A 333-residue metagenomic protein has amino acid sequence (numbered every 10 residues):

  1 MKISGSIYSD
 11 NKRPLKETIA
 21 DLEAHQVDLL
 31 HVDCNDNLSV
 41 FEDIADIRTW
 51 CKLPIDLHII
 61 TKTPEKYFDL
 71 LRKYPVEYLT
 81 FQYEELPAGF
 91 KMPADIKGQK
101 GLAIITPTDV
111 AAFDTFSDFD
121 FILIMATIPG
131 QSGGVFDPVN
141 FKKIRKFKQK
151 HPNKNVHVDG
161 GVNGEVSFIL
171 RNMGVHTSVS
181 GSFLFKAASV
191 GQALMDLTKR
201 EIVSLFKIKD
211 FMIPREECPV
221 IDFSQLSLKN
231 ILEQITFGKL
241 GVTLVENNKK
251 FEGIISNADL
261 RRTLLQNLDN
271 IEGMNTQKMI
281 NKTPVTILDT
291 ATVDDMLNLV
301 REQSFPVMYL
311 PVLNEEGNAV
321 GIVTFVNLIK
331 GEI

Functional and structural regions predicted by a protein language model:
M1-Y78, F113-F119, P152, G164-E165 (+1 more regions): Conserved N-terminal beta1-alpha1 strand-loop-helix module at the mouth
S6-R13, I59-P64, A103-A111, N155-E165 (+3 more regions): Glycine-rich beta-to-alpha transition loops that act as phosphate-gripper elements at the mouths of alpha/beta enzyme
L15, L22, D33, L71 (+5 more regions): Conserved, mostly hydrophobic/aromatic
A45-W50, E85-V166: Short loop-to-alpha-helix "cap/lid" segments that border enzyme active sites across diverse enzyme classes
L79-P87, L123-V135, M173-L194: Glycine-rich phosphate-binding active-site loops on the catalytic face of alpha/beta enzymes
S204-P219, G273-P284: Bateman (tandem CBS) regulatory domains
V220-K239, E246, L264, T286-V307 (+2 more regions): The conserved cystathionine-beta-synthase
G253-A258, V320-L328: Short hydrophobic beta-strand motif reused across regulatory alpha/beta modules
